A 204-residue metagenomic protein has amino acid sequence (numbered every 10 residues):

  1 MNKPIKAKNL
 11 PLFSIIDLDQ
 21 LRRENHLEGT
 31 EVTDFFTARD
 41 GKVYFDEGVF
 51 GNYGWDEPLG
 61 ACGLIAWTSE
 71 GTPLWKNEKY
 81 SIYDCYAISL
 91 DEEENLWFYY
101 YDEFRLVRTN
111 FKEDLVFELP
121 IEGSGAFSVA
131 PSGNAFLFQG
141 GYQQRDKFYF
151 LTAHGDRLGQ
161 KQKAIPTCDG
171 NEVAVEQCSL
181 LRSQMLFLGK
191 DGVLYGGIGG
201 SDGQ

Functional and structural regions predicted by a protein language model:
M1, E28-R39, Y80-L90, P120-Q139 (+1 more regions): Repeated scaffold domains used in trafficking and secretory/extracellular systems, primarily beta-propellers
M1-A38: Asp-box/WD-like beta-propeller blade repeats and closely related beta-sheet repeat scaffolds
N2-A7, K42-A61: Short, conserved, GDST-rich strand-edge loop motifs in beta-rich repeat architectures
N2-I5, G48-F50, D102, G141-Y142 (+2 more regions): Residue-level signature of beta-propeller blades and closely related beta-rich strand-turn architectures in secreted
N9-Q20, P58-G71, Y149-D156: Beta-propeller blade signature
L21-L27, T72-K79, E113-P120, G159-D169: A short beta-strand motif characteristic of beta-propeller blades
Y44, N95-F98, A135-L137, M185-L186: Conserved beta-propeller blade signature
C178-Q204: Blade-level signature of beta-propeller repeat domains, shared across WD40, Kelch, NHL, RCC1 and BNR/Asp-box propellers
